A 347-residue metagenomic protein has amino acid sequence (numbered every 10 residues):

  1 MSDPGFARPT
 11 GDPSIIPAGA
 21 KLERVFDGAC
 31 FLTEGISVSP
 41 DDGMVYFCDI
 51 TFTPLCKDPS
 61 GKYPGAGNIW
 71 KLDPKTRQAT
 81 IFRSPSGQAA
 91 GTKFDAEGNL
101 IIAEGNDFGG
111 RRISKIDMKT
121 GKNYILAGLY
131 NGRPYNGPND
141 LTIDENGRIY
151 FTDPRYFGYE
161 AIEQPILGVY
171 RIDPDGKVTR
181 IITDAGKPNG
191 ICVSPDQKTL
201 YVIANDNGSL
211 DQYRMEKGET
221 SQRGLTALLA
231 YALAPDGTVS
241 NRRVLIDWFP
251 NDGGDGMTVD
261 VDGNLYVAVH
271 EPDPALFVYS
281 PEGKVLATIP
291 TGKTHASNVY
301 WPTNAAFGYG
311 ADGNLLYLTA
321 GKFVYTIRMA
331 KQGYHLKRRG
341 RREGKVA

Functional and structural regions predicted by a protein language model:
M1-A347: Sequence-structural signature of mature extracellular/luminal beta-sheet repeat domains, prominently beta-propellers
